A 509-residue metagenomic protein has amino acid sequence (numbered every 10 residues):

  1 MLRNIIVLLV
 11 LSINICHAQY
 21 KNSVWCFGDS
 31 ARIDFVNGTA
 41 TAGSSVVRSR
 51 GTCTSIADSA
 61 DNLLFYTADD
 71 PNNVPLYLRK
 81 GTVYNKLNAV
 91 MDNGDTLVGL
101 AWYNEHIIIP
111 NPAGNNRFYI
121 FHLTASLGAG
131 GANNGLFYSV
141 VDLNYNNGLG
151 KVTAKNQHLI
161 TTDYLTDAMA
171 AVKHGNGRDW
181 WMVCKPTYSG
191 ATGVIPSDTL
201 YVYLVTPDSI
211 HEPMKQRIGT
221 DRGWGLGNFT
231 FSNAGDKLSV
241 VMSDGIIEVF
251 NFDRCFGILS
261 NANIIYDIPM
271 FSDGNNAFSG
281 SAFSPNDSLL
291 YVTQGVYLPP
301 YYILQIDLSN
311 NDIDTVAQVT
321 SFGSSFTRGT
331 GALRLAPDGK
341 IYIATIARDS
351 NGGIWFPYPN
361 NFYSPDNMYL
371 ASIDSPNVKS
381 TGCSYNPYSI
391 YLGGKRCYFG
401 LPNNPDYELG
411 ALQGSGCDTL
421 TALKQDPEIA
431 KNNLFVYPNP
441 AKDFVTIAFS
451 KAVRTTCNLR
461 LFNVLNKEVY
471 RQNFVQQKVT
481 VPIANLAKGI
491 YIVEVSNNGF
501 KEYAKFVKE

Functional and structural regions predicted by a protein language model:
M1-S23, N276-S279, L423, N439 (+4 more regions): Bacterial Sec-dependent N-terminal signal peptides
L2-I5, F250, N473: Intrinsically disordered, low-complexity Ser/Thr/Pro-rich tracts
I5, G51, N116, N134-G135 (+5 more regions): Residues at beta-strand starts and edge strands
L9, C16, V46, N111 (+8 more regions): Sterically constrained small-residue positions within well-ordered secondary structures of folded domains
Q19-I265, M270-L423: Beta-propeller fold recognition
E428-Y437, A441-E509: C-terminal outer-membrane/trafficking sorting elements
